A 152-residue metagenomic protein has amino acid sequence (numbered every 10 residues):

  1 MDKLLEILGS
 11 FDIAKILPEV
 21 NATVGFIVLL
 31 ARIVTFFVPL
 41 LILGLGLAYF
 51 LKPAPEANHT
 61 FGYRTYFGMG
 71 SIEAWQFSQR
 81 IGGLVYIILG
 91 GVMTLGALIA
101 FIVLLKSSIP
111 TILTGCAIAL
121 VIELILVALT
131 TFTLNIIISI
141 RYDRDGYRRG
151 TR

Functional and structural regions predicted by a protein language model:
M1-F37, P110-L120: Long, highly hydrophobic alpha-helical transmembrane signal-anchor segments
K3-S10, P53-F67: Short, charged cytosolic
G44-G62, T130-I140: Membrane-water interface of transmembrane alpha-helices
R64-G82, T151-R152: Short membrane-interface loop/juxtamembrane segments of multi-pass integral membrane proteins
R80-T94: Select subsegments of transmembrane alpha-helices in polytopic membrane proteins, especially boundary-proximal
M93-S108: Juxtamembrane "helix exit" motif at the C-terminal ends of alpha-helical transmembrane segments in multi-pass membrane
P110-T151: Alpha-helical transmembrane segments and their immediate juxtamembrane interface regions
